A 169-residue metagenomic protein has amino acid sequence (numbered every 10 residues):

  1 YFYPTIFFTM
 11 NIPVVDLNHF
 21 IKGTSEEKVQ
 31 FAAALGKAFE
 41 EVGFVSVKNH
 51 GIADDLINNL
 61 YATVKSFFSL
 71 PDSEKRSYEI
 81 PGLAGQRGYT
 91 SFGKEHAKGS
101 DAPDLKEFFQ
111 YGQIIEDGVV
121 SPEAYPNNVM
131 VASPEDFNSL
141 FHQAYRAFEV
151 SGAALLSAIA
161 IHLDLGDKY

Functional and structural regions predicted by a protein language model:
Y1-Y3: Intrinsic-disorder-associated, low-complexity terminal segments enriched in Asp/Asn/His/Tyr and depleted of Lys/Arg
I6-Y169: Peripheral, non-catalytic segments flanking oxidoreductase cores
